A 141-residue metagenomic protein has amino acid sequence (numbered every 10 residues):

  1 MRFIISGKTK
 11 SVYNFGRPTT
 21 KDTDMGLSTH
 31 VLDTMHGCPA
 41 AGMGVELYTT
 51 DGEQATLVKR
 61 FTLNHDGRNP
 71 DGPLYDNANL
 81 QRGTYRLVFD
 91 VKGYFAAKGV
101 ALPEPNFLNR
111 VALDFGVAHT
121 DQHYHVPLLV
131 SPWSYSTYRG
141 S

Functional and structural regions predicted by a protein language model:
G7-D24: Short, Lys/Arg-enriched N-terminal segments with co-localized hydrophobic residues within the first ~10-30 amino acids
V12, L47, T84, H123 (+1 more regions): Intrinsically disordered, low-complexity N-terminal regions enriched in serine/proline/glycine with scattered basic
D24-D114, H125: Beta-strand-dominated extracellular/periplasmic modules and repeats in secreted or surface-exposed proteins
A118-S141: Compositionally biased low-complexity segments at domain edges in trafficked proteins and select soluble regulators
